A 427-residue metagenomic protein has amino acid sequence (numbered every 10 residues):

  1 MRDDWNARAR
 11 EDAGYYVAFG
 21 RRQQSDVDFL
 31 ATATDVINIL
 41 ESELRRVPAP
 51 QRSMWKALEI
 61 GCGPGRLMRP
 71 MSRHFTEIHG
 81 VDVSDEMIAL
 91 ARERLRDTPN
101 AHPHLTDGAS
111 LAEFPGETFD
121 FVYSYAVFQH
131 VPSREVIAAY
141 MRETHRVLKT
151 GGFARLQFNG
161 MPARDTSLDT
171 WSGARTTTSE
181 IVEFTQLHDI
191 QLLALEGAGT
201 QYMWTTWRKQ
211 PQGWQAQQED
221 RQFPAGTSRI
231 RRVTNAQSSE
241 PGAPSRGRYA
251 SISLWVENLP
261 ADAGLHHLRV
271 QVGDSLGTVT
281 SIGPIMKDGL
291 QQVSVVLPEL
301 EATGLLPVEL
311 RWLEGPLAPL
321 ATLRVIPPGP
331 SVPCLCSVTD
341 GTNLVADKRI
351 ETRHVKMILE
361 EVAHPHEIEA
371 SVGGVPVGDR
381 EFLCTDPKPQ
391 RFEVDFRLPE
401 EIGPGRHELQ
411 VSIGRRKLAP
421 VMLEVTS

Functional and structural regions predicted by a protein language model:
M1-L58, P64-F75, H79-L111, R134 (+1 more regions): Class I (Rossmann-like) S-adenosyl-L-methionine-dependent methyltransferase catalytic domain, capturing the SAM-binding
S53, H74, P99-N100, T118 (+3 more regions): Short loop/turn motifs at secondary-structure junctions
A112-V122: A short acidic, Gly/Pro-enriched loop at the edge of an enzyme's catalytic core that lines a small-molecule cofactor
F121-E135: A short SAM/SAH-binding and catalytic strip from SAM-dependent methyltransferases
A138-T150: A short glycine-rich, Lys/Arg-flanked "PGG" loop and its adjoining helix->strand segment in the class I
D220-A243, P328-K348: Short, compositionally biased P/S/T/A/G/V-rich stretches that sit at domain boundaries
S238-A318, A346-T426: Immunoglobulin-like IPT/TIG beta-sandwich domains and homologous Ig-like subdomains
T322-P328, L423-S427: Short beta-strand edge segments in extracellular beta-sheet folds
